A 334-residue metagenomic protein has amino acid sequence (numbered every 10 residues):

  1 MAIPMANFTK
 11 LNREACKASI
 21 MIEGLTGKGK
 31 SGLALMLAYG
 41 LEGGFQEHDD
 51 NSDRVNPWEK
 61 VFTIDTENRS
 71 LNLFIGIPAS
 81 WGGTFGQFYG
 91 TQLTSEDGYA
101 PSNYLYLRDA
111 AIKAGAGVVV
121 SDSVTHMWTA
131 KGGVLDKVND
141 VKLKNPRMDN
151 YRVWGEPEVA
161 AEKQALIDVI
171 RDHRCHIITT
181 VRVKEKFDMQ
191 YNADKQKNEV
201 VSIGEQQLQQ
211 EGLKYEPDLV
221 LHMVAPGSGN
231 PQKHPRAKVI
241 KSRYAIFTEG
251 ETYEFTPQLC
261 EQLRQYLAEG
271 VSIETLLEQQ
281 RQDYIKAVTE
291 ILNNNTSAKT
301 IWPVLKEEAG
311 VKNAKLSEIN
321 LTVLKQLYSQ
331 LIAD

Functional and structural regions predicted by a protein language model:
M1-G24, K28-L35, Y39, H48-N56 (+4 more regions): Interfaces that engage single-stranded nucleic acids at replication/repair/recombination sites
E14, G29-K30, Y99-N103, E158-E162 (+1 more regions): Short, glycine/acidic-rich beta->alpha junctions
K17-M21, K60, G117-V120, H176-I178: Residue-level preference for the first positions of well-ordered beta-strands
L25, N56-P157, A161: Conserved inter-motif catalytic segment of the P-loop NTP-binding fold
G27, A160, I167-Q258: Phosphate-binding/switch region of NTP-binding enzymes
Y39, I112-K113, R171: Residue-level signal for alpha-helix termini/capping positions
G43-G44: Extreme N-terminal leader/anchor segments
